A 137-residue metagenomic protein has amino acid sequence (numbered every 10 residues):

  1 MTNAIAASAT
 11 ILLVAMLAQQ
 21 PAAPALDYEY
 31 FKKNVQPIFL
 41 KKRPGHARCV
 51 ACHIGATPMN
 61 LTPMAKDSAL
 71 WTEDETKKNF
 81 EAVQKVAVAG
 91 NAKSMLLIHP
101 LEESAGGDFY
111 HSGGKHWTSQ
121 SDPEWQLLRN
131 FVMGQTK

Functional and structural regions predicted by a protein language model:
M1-A9: Bacterial N-terminal signal peptides that target proteins for export
A9-T10, N130: A ubiquitous, low-specificity "background" feature that marks scattered single residues across proteins without
T10-Q20: Hydrophobic h-region of N-terminal signal peptides that target proteins for export in Gram-negative bacteria
A18-K137: Aromatic- and Gly/Pro-enriched helix-to-coil junctions and flexible linker segments
